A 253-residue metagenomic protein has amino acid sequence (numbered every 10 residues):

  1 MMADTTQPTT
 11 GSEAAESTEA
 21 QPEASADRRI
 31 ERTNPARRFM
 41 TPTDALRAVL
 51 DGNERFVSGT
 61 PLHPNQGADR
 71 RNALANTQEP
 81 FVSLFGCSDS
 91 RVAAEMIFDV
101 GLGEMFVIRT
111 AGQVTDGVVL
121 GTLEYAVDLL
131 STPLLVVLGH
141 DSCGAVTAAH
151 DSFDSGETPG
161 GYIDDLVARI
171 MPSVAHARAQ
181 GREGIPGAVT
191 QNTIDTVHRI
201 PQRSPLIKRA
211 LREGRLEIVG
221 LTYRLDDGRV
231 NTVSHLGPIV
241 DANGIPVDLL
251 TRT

Functional and structural regions predicted by a protein language model:
M2-T77, G103, Q113-S131, G144-T253: Divalent-metal-activated hydrolytic enzyme cores
Q78-F81, F85-T122: Active-site cofactor/substrate anionic-group-binding motifs, chiefly glycine- and Lys/Arg-rich phosphate-binding loops
F81-S83, T132-L135: Short active-site oxyanion
F85-C87, R109, V136-H140, V219-R224: Short beta-strand segments
D89-R91, H140-A145: Gly/Ser/Thr-rich loops at beta-strand to alpha-helix junctions that form or flank small-molecule/cofactor-binding
